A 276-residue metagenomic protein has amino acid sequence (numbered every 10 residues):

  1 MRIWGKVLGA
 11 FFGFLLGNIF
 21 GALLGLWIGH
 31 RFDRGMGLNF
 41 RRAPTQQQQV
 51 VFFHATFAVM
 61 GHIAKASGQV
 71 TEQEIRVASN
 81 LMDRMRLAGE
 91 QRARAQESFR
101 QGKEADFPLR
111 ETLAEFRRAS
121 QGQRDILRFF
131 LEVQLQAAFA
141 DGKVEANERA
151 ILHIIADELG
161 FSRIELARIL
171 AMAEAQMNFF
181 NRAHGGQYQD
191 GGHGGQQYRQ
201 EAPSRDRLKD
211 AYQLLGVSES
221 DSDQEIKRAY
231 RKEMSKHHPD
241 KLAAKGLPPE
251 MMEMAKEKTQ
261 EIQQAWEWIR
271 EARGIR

Functional and structural regions predicted by a protein language model:
M1-H62, E72-H237, A243-R276: Small-residue-enriched hydrophobic alpha-helices in membranes
S67: Catalytic "initiation/cleavage/transfer" segments centered on a nucleophilic residue and adjacent nucleic-acid-engaging
